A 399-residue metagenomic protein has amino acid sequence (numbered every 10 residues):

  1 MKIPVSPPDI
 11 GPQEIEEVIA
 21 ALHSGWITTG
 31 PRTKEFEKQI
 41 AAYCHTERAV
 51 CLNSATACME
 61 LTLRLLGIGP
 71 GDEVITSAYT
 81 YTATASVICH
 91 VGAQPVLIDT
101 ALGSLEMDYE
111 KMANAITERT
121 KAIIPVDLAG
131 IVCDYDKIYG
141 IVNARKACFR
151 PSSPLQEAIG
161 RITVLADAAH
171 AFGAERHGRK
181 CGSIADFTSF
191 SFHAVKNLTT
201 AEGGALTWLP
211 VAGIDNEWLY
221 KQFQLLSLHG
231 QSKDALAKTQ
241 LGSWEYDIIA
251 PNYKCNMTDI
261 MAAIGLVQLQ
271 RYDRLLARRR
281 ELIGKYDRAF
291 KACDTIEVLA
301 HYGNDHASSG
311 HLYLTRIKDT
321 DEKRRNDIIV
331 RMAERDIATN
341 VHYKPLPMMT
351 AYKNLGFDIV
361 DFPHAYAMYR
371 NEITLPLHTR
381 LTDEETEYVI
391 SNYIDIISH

Functional and structural regions predicted by a protein language model:
M1-W26, P31, D247-I249, P376: N-terminal "arm"/small-domain region of PLP-dependent enzymes with the aminotransferase-like
E16, E60, Y109-T117, D136 (+2 more regions): Amphipathic, non-transmembrane alpha-helical secondary structure
W26-E73, V87-C89, L97, K146-R150: Phosphate-binding glycine-rich loop
K34-K38, T46-E47, A122-V126, I131 (+3 more regions): PLP-dependent aminotransferase class I/II
R64-A168, E175: PLP-dependent aminotransferase-like
S86-I88, K180, I260: Hydrophobic/aromatic ligand-binding patch that stacks against planar heteroaromatic rings of cofactors or nucleotides
S152-L198, W244-I248, E297: Conserved active-site segment immediately N-terminal to the catalytic lysine that forms the internal aldimine
H170, S183-K233, D259: Active-site PLP attachment segment
